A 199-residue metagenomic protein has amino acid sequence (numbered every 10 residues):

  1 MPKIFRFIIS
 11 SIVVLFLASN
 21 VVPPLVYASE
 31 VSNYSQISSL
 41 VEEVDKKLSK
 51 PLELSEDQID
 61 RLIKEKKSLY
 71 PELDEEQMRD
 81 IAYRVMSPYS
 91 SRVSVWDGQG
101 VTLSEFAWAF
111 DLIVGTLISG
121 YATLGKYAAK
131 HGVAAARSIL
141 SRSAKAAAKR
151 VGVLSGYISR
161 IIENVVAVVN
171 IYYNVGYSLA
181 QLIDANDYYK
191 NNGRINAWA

Functional and structural regions predicted by a protein language model:
M1-A28: Sec-dependent N-terminal signal peptides of Gram-positive bacterial secreted proteins and lipoproteins
I8-S11, P71, R150: Intrinsically disordered, low-complexity segments enriched in polar/charged small residues
V22-F106: N-terminal propeptides/leader regions of secreted preproproteins that are proteolytically removed before maturation
F110-L179: Compositionally biased, low-complexity segments of secreted and virulence-associated proteins that act as
N186-A199: Short, low-complexity, Pro/Ser/Thr/Gly-rich segments in the mature regions of secreted, periplasmic
